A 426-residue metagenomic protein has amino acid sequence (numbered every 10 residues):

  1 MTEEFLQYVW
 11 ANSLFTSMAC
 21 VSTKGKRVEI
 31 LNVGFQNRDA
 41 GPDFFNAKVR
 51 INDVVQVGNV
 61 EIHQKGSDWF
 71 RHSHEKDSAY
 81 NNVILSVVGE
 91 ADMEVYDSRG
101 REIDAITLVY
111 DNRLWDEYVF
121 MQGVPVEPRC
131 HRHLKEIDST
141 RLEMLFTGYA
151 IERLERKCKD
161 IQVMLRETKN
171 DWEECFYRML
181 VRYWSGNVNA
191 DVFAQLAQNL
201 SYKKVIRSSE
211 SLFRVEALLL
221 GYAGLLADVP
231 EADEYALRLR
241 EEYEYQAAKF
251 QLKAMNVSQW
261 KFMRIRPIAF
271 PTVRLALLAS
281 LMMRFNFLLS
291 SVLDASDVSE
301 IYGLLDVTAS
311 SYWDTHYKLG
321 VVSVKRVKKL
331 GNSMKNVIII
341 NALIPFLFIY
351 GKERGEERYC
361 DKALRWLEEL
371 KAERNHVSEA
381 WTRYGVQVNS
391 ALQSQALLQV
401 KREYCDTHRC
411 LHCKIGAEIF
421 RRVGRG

Functional and structural regions predicted by a protein language model:
M1-F5: Low-complexity, highly charged intrinsically disordered N-terminal segments that act as targeting/localization
Y8-S67, Y80: N-terminal ordered "arm"
V33-R38, N46-I51, D68-K76, A91-S98 (+2 more regions): Catalytic micro-motifs at enzyme active sites that drive phosphoryl/nucleotidyl and oxygen chemistry
Q56-E94: Aromatic- and glycine-enriched beta-alpha-beta binding-site module
G66-D68, A91-M93, N112-L114, G186 (+2 more regions): Short loop/turn segments at secondary-structure transitions that flank enzyme active sites
N81-V83, V87-M144: Compact, glycine/acidic-enriched structural inserts
A150-A396, R409: Hydrophobic, aromatic-lined core segments that form the binding pocket/scaffold for planar heteroaromatic ligands
R383-G426: Acidic, carboxylate-rich catalytic segments that either coordinate divalent cations
